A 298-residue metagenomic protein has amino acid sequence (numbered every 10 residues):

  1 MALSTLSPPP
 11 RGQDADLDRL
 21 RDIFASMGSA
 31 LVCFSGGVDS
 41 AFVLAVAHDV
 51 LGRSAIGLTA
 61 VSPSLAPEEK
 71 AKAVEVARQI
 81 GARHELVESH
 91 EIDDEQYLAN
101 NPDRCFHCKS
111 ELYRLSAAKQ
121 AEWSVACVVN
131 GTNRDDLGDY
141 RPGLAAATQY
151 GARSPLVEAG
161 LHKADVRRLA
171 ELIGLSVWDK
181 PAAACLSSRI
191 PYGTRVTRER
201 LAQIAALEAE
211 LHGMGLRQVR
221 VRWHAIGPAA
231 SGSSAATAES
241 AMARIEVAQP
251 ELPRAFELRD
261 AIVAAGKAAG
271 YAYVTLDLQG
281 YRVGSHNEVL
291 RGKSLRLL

Functional and structural regions predicted by a protein language model:
A2-L172, A243, E257, A261-Y271 (+4 more regions): ATP-dependent adenylation/nucleotidyltransferase module used to activate substrates
N133, H224-I226, A248-P250, Q279-Y281: Active-site beta-loop-alpha junctions enriched in small/polar residues
K163, R167-R168, L175-A184, R217-V219: Short, structured loop/turn "capping" segments at alpha-beta junctions
K180-R200: Internal, active-site/partner-interface "lid" segment
T194-L201, P253, H286-K293: Short glycine/threonine-rich loop-to-helix capping motif typified by GTGT followed within a few residues by an Asp-Pro
E199-V221, D260: Short amphipathic alpha-helix segments
R217-R244: Short edge beta-strands and adjacent turn/loop segments
A238-F256: A short interface-forming secondary-structure element
